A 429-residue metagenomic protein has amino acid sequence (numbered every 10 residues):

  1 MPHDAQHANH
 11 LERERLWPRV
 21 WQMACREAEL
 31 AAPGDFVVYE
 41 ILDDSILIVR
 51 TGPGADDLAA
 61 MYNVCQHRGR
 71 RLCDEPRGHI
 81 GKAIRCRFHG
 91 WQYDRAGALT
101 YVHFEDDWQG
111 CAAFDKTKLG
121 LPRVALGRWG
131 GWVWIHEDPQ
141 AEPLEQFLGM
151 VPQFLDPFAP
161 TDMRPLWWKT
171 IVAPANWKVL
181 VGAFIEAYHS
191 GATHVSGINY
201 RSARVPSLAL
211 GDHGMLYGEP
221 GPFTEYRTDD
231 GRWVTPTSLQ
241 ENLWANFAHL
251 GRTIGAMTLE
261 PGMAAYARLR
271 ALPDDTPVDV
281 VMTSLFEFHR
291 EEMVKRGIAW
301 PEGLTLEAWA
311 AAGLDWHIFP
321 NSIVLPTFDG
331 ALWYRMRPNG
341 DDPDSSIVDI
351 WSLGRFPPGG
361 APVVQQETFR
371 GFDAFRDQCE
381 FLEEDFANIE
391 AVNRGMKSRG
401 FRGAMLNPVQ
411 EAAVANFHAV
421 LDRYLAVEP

Functional and structural regions predicted by a protein language model:
M1, C25-R26, P143, K397: Short, solvent-exposed coil/turn linker segments
P2-I48: Non-catalytic accessory segments flanking enzyme active sites
D4, W17-P18, C25, A31 (+11 more regions): Generic, ordered loop/turn and secondary-structure boundary motif
W17-W21, R70, H189: Generic structural signal for secondary-structure transition and capping sites
P18-E29, F104-G110, W316-P320: Short Pro/Gly-enriched beta-strand edge/turn motifs at strand-loop
E29-P139, E145-Q153, P157: Rieske [2Fe-2S] iron-sulfur-binding domain
V49-P53, D57, G127, W132-P429: C-terminal catalytic domain of Rieske-type non-heme iron oxygenases
